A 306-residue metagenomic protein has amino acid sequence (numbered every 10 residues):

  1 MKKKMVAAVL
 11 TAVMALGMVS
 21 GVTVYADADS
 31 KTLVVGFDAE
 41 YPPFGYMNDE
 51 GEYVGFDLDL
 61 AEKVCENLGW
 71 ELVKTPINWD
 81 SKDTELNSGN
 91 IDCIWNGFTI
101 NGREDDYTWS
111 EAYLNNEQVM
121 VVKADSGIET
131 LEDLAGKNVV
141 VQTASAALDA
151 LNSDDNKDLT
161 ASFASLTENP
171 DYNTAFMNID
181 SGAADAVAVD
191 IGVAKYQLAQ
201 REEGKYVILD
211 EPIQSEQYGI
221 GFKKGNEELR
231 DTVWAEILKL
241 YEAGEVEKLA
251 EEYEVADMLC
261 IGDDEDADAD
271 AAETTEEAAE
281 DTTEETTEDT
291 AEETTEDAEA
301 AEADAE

Functional and structural regions predicted by a protein language model:
M1-A28, T32-V35, V64, L72-K74 (+7 more regions): Gram-positive cell-envelope targeting signals
V24-Y53, E66, G127-N138, E202 (+3 more regions): Immediate post-signal peptide segment of exported/extracytoplasmic ligand-binding proteins
A39, N115-V122, I191, K195 (+2 more regions): Periplasmic-binding protein-like
A39-P42, Y53-E66, F98, V119-N173 (+2 more regions): Bilobed "Venus flytrap"/periplasmic-binding protein-like clamshell domains and structurally analogous long
L58, E62, E66, E71-D133 (+1 more regions): Acidic, polar ligand-binding/catalytic clefts
L58-N67, I128, E132, K137-N138 (+2 more regions): Extended ligand-binding regions for polar small-molecule ligands
E71, A146-N169, E202-I208, A235-E273: Ligand-binding clefts/hinges and TM-proximal coupling segments of bilobed small-molecule sensing domains
S81-T84, G97-D106, A150-D154, N178-Q214: A ligand-binding cleft/hinge motif common to bilobed small-molecule-binding domains
